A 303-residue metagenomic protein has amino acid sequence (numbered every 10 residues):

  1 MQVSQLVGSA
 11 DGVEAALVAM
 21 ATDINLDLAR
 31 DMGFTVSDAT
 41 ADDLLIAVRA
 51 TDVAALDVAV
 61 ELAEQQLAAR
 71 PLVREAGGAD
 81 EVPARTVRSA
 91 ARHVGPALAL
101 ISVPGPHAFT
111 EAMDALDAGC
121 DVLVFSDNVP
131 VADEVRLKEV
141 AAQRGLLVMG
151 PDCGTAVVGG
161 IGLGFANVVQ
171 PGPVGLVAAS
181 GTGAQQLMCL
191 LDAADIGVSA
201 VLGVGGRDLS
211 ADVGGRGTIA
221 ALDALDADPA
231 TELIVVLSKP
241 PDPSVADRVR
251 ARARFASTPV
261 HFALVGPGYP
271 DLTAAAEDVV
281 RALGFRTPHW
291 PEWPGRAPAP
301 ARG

Functional and structural regions predicted by a protein language model:
M1-G303: Catalytic-core regions of core metabolic enzymes, especially those transforming organic acids/acyl-group intermediates
